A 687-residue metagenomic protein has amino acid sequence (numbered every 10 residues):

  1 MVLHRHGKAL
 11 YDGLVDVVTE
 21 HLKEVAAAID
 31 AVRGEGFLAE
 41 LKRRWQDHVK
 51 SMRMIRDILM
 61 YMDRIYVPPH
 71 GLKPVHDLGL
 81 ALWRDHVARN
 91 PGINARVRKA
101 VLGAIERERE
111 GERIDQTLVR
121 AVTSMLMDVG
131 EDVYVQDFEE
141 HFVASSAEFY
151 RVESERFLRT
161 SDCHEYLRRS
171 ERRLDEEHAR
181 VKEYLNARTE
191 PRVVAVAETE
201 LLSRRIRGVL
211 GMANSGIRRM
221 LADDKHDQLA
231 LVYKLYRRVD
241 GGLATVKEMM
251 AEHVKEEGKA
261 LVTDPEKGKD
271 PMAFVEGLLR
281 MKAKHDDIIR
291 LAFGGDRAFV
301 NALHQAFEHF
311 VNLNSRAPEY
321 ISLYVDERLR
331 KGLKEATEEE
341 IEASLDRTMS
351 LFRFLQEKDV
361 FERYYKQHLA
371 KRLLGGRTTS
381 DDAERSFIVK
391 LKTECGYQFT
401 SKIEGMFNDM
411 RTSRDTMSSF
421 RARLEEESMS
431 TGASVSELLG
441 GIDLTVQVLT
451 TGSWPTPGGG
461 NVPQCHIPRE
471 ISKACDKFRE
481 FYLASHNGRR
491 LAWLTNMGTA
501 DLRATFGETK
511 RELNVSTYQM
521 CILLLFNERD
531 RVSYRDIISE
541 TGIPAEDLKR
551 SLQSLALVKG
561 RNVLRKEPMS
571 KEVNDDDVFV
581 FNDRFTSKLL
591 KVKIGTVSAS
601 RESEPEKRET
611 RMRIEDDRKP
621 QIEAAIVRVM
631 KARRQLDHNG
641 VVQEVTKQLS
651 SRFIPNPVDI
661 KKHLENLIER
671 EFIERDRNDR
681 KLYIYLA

Functional and structural regions predicted by a protein language model:
M1-A687: Eukaryotic scaffold/interaction segments
